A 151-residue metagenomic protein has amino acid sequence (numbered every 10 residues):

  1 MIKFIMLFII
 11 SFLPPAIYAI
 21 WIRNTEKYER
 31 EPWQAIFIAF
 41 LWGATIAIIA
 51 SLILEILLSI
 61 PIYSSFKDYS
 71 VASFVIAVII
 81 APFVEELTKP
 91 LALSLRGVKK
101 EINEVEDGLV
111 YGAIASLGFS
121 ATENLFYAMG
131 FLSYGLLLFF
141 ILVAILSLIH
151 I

Functional and structural regions predicted by a protein language model:
M1-I149: Hydrophobic alpha-helical segments at protein termini of multi-pass membrane proteins
